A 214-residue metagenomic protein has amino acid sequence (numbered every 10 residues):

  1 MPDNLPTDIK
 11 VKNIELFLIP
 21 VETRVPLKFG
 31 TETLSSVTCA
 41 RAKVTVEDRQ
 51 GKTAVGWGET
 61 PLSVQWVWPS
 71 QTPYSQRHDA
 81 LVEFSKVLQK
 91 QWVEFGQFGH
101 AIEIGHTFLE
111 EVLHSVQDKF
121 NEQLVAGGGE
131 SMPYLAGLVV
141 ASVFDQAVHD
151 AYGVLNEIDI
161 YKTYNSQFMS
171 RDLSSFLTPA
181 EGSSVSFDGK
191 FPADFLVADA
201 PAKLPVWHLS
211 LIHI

Functional and structural regions predicted by a protein language model:
P2-R41: Short, Gly/Pro- and small/polar-rich lid/capping loops
T38-D48, G58-T60: Short beta-strand elements
A54-L155, S166: Metal- or metallocofactor-binding catalytic centers and their adjacent structured scaffolds across diverse enzyme
K90-F95, D172-F187: A gly/proline- and charged-residue-enriched helix-loop-helix capping module
F195-P201: Acidic (Asp/Glu)-rich catalytic clusters
L204-H208: Hydrophobic faces of well-ordered beta-strands that scaffold small-molecule active sites in alpha/beta enzyme cores
I212-I214: Conserved small/polar residues in nucleotide/adenosyl-binding loops
